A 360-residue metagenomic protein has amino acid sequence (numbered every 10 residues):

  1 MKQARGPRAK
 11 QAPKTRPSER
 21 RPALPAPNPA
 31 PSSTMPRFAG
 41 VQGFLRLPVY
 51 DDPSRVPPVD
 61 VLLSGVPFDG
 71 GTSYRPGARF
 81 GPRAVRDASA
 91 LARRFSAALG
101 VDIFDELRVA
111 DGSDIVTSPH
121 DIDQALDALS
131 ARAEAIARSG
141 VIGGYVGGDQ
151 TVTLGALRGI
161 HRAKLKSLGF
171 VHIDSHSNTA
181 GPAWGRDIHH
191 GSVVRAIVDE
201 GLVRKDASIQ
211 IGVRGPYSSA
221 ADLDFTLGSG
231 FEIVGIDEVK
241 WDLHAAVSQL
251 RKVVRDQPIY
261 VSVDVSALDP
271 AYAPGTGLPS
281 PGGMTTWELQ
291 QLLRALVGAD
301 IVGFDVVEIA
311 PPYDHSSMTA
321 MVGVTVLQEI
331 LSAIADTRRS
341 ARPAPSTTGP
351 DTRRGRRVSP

Functional and structural regions predicted by a protein language model:
P7: Short polybasic linear motifs
R16-P360: Conserved alpha-helical scaffold segments that buttress catalytic/binding sites
